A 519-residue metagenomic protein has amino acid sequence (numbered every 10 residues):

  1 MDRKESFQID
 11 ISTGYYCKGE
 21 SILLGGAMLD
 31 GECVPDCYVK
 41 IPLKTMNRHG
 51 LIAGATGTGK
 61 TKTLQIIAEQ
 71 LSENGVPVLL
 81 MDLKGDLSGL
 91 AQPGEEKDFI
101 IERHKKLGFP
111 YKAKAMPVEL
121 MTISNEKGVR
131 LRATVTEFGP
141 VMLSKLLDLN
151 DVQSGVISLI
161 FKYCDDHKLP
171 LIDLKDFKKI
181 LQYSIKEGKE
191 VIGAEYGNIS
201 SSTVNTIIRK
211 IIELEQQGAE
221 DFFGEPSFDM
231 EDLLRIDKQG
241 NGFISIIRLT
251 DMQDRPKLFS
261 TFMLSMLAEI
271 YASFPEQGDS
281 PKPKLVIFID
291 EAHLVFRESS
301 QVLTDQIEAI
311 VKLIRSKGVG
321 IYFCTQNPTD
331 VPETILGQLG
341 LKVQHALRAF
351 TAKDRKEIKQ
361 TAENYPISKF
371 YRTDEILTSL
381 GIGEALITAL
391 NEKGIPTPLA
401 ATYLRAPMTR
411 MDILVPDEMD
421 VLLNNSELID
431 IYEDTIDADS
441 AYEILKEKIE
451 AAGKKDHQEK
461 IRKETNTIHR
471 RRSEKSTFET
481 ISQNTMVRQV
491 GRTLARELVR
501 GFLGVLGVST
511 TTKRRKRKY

Functional and structural regions predicted by a protein language model:
M1-G14, M28, R130-T136, V343 (+1 more regions): Conserved P-loop NTPase motor module
D2, I66-A68, A91-L107, A309-I395: Conserved ATP-driven motor cores of ASCE-family P-loop NTPases powering translocation/secretion/packaging/pilus
T13-Y38: N-terminal pre-Walker A segment at the start of P-loop NTPase domains
E32-P35, V39-N47, Q239-G240, D279: Phosphate-binding P-loop
I52-T56, S299, P328: The conserved Walker
K60: Conserved lysine of the Walker
A68-V78, G85-A309, I335, L377-L380 (+1 more regions): P-loop NTPase motor domains
E459-Y519: Long amphipathic alpha-helical segments used for membrane anchoring, targeting, substrate engagement, or oligomerization
